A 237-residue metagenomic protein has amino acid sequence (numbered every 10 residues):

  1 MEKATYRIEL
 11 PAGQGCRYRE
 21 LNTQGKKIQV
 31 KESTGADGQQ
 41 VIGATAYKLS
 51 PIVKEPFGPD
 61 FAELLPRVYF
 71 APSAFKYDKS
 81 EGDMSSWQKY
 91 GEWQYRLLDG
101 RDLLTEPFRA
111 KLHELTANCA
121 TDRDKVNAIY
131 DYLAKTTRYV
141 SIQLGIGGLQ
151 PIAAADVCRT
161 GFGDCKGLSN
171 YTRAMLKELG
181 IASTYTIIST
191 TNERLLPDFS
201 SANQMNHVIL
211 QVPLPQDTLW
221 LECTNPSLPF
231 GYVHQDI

Functional and structural regions predicted by a protein language model:
M1-I142: Secretory-pathway-linked proteins and extracytosolic
E32, F70, A155-R159, A202: Alpha-helix boundary/capping detector
L97-L104, F108-L112, Y130, A134-K135 (+5 more regions): Well-ordered beta-sheet/strand-loop patches within structured domains
T105-A110, R138-G161, T191: Short, conserved helix/loop micro-motifs enriched in His/Cys and acidic residues
T105-H113, R123, N127, Q150-P151 (+2 more regions): Extended, non-catalytic substrate-recognition/exosite surfaces adjacent to catalytic cores, especially in enzymes
D124-A128, Y132-T137, I152-S183: Active-site-proximal cofactor/substrate-binding loop regions of enzyme domains
G167-I237: Hydrophobic/aromatic-rich core segments of domains that either
